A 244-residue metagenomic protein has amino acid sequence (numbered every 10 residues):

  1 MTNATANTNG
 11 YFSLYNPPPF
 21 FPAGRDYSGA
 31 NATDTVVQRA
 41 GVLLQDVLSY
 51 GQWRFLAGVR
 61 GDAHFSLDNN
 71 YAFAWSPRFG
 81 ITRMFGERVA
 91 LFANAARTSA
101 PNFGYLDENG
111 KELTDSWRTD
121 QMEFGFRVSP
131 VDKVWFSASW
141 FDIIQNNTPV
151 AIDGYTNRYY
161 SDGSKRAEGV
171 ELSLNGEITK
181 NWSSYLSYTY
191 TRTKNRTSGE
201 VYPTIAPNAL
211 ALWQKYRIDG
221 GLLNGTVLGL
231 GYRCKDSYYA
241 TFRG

Functional and structural regions predicted by a protein language model:
M1, A57-A63, I81, L91-R97 (+3 more regions): Transmembrane beta-barrel strands of outer-membrane/channel proteins
T2-G86, A100-G104: Signature of Gram-negative outer-membrane beta-barrel scaffolds
T2-S13, L67-W75, F103-G110, T148-T156 (+2 more regions): Outer-membrane beta-barrel translocator domains and adjoining extracellular loop/strand segments of Gram-negative
A32-Q38, L67-A74, K111-R118, Y159-A167 (+2 more regions): Replace "Gram-negative outer membrane beta-barrel proteins" with "bacterial and organellar outer membrane beta-barrel
R39-V47, G58, S76-R78, Q121-R127 (+5 more regions): Membrane-embedded beta-strand positions in outer-membrane beta-barrel channels/transporters
D46-Y50, G61, F73, T82-M84 (+4 more regions): Residue-level signature of outer-membrane beta-barrel architecture
S49-R54, W140-D142, Y160-R243: Gram-negative outer-membrane beta-barrel transporters
M84-E87, L91-F92, S116-T189: Membrane-embedded beta-barrel scaffold of Gram-negative outer-membrane proteins
